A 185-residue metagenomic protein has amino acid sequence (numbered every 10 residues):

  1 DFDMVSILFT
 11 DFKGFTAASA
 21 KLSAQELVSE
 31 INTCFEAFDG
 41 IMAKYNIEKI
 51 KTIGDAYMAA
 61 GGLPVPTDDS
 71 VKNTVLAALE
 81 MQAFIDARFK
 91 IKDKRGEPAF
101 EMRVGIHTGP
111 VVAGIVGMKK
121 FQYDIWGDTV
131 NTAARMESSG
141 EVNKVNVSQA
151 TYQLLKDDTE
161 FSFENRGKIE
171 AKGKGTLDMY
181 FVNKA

Functional and structural regions predicted by a protein language model:
D1-L76: Catalytic NTP-binding/metal-coordinating core of nucleotidyl cyclase/transferase enzymes
D3-V5, F100-M102, G109-V111, L177-D178: Change "...and in nucleic-acid phosphodiester-cleaving endonucleases..." to "...and in nucleic-acid processing enzymes
I31-I47, L63-V104, T108, D128-E141 (+1 more regions): Alpha-helical scaffold within the catalytic cores of cyclic-nucleotide enzymes
I53, H107-T108, V147: A secondary-structure boundary/capping signal
V111-A113, S139-A185: Cytosolic regulatory/linker segments at or just downstream of nucleotide-handling modules in signal-transduction
I115-G117: Cytochrome P450 core scaffold surrounding the K-helix E-X-X-R motif and the conserved "meander" helix-loop region
K120-F121: Short linear X-Pro dipeptides
